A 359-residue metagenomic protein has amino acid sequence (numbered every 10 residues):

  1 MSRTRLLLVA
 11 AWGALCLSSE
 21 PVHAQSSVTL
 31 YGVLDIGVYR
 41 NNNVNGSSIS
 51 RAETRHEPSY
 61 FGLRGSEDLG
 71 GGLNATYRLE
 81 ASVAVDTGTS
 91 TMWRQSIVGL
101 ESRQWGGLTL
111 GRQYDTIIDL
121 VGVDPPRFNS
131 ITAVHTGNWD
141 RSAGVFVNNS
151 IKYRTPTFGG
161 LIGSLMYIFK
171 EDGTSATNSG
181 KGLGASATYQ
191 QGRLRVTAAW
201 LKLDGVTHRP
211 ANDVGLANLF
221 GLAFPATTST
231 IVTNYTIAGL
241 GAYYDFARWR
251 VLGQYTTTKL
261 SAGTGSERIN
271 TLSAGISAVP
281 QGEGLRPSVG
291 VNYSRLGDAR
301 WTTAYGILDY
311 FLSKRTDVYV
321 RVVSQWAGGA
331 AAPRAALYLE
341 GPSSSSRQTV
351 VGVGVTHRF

Functional and structural regions predicted by a protein language model:
S18-P21: N-terminal signal peptide c-region/cleavage motif recognized by signal peptidases
Q25-R40, S50-K170, S179-K181, T188-A199: Outer membrane beta-barrel
S26-G32, E67, G71-A75, Q104-L108 (+10 more regions): Outer-envelope beta-barrel architecture signal
I36-N42, Y60, A81-V85, Y114-T116 (+9 more regions): Transmembrane beta-strands of outer-membrane beta-barrel pores
S48-R55, T87-W93, R141-A143, T174-K181 (+4 more regions): Replace "Gram-negative outer membrane beta-barrel proteins" with "bacterial and organellar outer membrane beta-barrel
R64-D68, E101-R103, R154-T157, T188-G192 (+4 more regions): Structural signature of outer-membrane beta-barrel channels/translocons
S186-I307: Detector for outer-membrane/organellar transmembrane beta-barrel domains, recognizing the amphipathic beta-strand
S345-F359: Outer-membrane beta-barrel "beta-signal"
